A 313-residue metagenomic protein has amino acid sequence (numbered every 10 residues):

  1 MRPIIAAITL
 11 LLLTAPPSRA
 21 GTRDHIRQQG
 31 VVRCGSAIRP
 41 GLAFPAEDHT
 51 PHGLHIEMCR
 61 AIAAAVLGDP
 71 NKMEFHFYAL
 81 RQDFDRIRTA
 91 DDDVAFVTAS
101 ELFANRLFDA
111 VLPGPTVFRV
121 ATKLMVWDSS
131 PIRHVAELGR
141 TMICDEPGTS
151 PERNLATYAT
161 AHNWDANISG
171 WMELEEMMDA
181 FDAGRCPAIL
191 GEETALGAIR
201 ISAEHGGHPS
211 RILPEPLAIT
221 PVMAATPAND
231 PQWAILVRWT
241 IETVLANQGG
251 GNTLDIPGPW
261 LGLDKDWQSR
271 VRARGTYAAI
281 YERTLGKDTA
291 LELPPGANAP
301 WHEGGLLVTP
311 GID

Functional and structural regions predicted by a protein language model:
A6-A15: Bacterial N-terminal signal peptides
P16-A20: Sec/Tat signal peptide C-region and signal peptidase I cleavage site
G21-T98, L263: Extracytoplasmic small-molecule ligand-binding "clamshell" domains of the periplasmic binding protein/Venus flytrap
R23, I56-R60, A65-V66, D128-I132 (+3 more regions): Extended ligand-binding regions for polar small-molecule ligands
R27, A63-G68, R88-D92, S129 (+6 more regions): Sec-exported extracytoplasmic/periplasmic mature domains
R33-G41, H49-V66, S100-L102, V120-E176: Bilobed "Venus flytrap"/periplasmic-binding protein-like clamshell domains and structurally analogous long
R60, A64, G68-E137, T194-A218: Acidic, polar ligand-binding/catalytic clefts
P259-D313: C-terminal functional modules
